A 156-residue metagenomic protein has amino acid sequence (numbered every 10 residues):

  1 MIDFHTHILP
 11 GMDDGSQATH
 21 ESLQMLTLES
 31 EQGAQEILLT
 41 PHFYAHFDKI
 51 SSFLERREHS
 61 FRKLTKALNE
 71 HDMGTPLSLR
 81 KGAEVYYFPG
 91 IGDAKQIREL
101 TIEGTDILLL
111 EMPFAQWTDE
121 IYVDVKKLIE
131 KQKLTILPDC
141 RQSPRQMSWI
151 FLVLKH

Functional and structural regions predicted by a protein language model:
M1-T75, K127, L154-K155: An N-terminally biased module of ancient metal coordination in phosphate/nucleic-acid-related enzymes
I50-H156: Extended substrate/RNA-proximal surfaces in nucleic-acid metabolism proteins
